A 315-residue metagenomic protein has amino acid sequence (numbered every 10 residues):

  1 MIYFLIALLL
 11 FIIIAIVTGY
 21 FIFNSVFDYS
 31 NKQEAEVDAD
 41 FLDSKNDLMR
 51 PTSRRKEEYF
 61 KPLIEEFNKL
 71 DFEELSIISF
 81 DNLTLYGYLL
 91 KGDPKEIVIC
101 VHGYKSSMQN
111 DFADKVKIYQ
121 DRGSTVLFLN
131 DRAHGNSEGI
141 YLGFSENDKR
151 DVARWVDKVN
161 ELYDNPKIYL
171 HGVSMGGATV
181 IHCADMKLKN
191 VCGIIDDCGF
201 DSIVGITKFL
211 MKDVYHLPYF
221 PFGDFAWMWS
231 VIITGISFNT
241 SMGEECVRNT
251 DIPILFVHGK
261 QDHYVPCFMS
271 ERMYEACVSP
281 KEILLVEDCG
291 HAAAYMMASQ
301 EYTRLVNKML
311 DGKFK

Functional and structural regions predicted by a protein language model:
L10-I78: An N-terminal hydrophobic leader/cap segment in hydrolases
Y104-I118, D131: The serine-hydrolase catalytic nucleophile loop
M108, H134-Y163, K167: Catalytic nucleophile-loop/oxyanion-hole region of alpha/beta-hydrolase and closely related hydrolase-like folds
Y119-E138: Conserved alpha/beta-hydrolase
H182-I236: Hydrolase active-site cap/lid region
G243, I252, P266-E275: Short alpha-helix in the alpha/beta-hydrolase fold that links the catalytic acid
N249-D251, F256-H258, D262: Short beta-strand/loop motif that positions the catalytic acidic residue of the alpha/beta-hydrolase fold
C289-Q300: Catalytic histidine-centered segment of alpha/beta-hydrolase-like enzymes
